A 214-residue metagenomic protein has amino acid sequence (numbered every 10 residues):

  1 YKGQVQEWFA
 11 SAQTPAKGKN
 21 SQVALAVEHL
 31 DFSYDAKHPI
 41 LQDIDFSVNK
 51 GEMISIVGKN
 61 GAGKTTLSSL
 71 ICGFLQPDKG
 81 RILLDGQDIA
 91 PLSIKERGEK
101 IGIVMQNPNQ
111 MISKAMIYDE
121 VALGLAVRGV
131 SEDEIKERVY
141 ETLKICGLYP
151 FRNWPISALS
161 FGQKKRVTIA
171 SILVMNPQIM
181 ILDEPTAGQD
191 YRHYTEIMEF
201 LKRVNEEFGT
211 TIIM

Functional and structural regions predicted by a protein language model:
V57-K59: The feature captures the beta-strand-to-loop junction immediately N-terminal to the Walker
C72: Helix-to-loop junction immediately C-terminal to a conserved catalytic motif
G80-D88, R97: Conserved ABC transporter NBD signature motif
A122, A126, D133-F151: Conserved ABC ATPase "signature" region
P155-L159: Conserved ABC ATPase signature
N176: Conserved catalytic motifs of ABC-family nucleotide-binding domains
M180-D183: Catalytic Walker B motif of ABC-type/P-loop ATPase nucleotide-binding domains
